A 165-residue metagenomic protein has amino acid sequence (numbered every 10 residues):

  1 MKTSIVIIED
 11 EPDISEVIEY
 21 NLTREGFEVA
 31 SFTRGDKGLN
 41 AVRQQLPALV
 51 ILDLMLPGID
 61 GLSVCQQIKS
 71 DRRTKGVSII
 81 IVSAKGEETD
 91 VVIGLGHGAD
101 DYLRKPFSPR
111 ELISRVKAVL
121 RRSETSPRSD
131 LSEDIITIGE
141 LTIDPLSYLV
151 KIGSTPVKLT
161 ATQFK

Functional and structural regions predicted by a protein language model:
K2, L46-A48, R73-S78: His-Asp phosphorelay/catalytic-motif detector in bacterial-type signaling
S4, A118-K165: Short, Lys/Arg-enriched segments at the junction into DNA-binding effector domains of transcriptional regulators
E9: Conserved acidic carboxylate
E16-R24: Charged docking surfaces used in two-component/phosphorelay signaling
G26-K37, A41-V42: Short hydrophobic/Thr-rich beta-strand motif most characteristic of the beta2 strand and flanking loop of CheY-like
Q45-I51, L56: Active-site beta3 strand of CheY-like receiver
Q66, S70-D71, G76-I136: Basic, amphipathic DNA-recognition helix from helix-turn-helix-like DNA-binding domains
